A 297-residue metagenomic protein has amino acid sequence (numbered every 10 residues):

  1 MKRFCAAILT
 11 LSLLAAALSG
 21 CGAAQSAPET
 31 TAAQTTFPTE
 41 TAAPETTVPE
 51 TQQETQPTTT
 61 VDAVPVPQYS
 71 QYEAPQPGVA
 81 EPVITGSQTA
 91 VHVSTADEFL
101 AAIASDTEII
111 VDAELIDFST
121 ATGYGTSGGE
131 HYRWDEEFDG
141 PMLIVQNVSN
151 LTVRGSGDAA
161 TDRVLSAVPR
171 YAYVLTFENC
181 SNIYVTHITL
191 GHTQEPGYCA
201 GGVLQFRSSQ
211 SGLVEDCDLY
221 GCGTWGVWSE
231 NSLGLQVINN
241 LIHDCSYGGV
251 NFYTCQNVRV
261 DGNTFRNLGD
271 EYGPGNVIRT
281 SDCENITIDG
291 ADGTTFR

Functional and structural regions predicted by a protein language model:
M1-I8: Positively charged n-region of N-terminal signal peptides that target proteins for export
L9, L13-A17, T51: Hydrophobic core
A17-Q34: Sec-dependent signal peptide cleavage junction
S70-S127: Acidic Gly/Asp/Thr-rich repetitive segments characteristic of extracellular carbohydrate-active and adhesion proteins
A90, A96, D106-E108, A113-L115 (+14 more regions): Detector for repetitive beta-architecture
L100-S105, D117-R154, V164-T186, H192-S209: Extracellular beta-strand-rich solenoid/capping regions of secreted or surface-exposed proteins that bind or remodel
D112, Q146, R154-S156, E178 (+14 more regions): Feature marks extracellular polysaccharide-active and adherence modules
T120-A121, V164-V174, T193-G202, G223-E230 (+4 more regions): Short glycine/acidic-rich loop motifs that flank beta-strands on beta-rich extracellular proteins
